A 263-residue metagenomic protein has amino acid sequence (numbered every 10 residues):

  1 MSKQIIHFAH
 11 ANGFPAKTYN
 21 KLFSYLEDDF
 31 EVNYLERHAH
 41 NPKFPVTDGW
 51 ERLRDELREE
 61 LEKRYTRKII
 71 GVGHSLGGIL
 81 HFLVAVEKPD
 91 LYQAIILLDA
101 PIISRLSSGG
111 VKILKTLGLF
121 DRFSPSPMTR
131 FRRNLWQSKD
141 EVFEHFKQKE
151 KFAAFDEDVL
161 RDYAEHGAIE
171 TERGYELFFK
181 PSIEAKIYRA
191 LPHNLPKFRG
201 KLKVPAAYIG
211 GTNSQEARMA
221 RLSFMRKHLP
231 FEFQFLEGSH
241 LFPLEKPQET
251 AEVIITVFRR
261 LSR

Functional and structural regions predicted by a protein language model:
S2-F44: Conserved HGGG/HGGXW glycine-rich cap/lid loop of the alpha/beta-hydrolase fold
H7-A11, H74, G210: The conserved beta1-alpha1 loop
N33-V72, V111-L114, E252: Active-site loop/oxyanion-hole signature of alpha/beta-hydrolase fold enzymes
K68-G110: Conserved hydrolase catalytic core segment
I95-L135: Flexible "cap/lid" loop of the alpha/beta hydrolase fold
R130-K186: Conserved alpha/beta-hydrolase catalytic His-Asp/Glu region
F198-G238: Conserved loop-alpha-helix segment in the C-terminal half of the alpha/beta-hydrolase fold that carries the catalytic
G238-Q248: Catalytic histidine-centered segment of alpha/beta-hydrolase-like enzymes
